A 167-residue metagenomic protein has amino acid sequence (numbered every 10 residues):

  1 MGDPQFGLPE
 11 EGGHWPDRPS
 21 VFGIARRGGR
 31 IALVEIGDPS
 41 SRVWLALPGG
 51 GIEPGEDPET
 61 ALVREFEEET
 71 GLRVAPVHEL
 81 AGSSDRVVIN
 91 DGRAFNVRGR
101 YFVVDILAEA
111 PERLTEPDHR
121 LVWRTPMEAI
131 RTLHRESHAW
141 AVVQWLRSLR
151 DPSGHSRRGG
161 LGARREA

Functional and structural regions predicted by a protein language model:
M1-F22: Acidic, metal-coordinating catalytic segment for phosphate/diphosphate chemistry, firing primarily on the Nudix
P16, G23, I31, W44 (+1 more regions): A residue-level structural signature of the nucleotidyltransferase/glycosyltransferase Rossmann-like core
P19-V21, G29, G99-R100, H119: Change "...and in nucleic-acid phosphodiester-cleaving endonucleases..." to "...and in nucleic-acid processing enzymes
F22-I24, A32-E35, R100-V103: Short, hydrophobic/aromatic-rich beta-strand segments within well-structured domains
R26-L72: Conserved Nudix-box catalytic region and its N-terminal flanking loop in Nudix hydrolases and closely related
R42-W44, P111-A167: Nudix hydrolase/Nudix homology domain
I52-H78, S83-H138: Unchanged
